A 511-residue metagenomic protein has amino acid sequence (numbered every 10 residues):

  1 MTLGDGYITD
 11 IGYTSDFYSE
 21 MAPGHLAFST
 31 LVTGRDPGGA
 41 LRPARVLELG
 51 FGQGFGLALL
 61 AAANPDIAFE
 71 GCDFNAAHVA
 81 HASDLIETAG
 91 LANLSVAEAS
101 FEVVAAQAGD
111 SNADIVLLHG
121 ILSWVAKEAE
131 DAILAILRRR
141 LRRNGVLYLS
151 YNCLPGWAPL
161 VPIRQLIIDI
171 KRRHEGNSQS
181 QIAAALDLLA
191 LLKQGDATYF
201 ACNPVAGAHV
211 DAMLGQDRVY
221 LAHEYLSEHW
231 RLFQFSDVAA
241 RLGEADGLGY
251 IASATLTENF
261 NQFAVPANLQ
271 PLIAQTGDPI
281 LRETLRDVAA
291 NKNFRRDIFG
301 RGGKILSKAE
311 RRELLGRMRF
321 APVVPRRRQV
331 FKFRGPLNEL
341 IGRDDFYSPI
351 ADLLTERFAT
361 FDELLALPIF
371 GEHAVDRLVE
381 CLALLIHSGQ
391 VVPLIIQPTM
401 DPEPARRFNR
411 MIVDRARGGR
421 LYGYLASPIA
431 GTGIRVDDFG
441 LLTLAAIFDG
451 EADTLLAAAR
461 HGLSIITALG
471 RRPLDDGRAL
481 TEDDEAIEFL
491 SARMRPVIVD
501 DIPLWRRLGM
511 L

Functional and structural regions predicted by a protein language model:
M1-Q107, P155-P162, I487-M510: N-terminal charged/capping segments associated with class I S-adenosyl-L-methionine
A106-I115: A short acidic, Gly/Pro-enriched loop at the edge of an enzyme's catalytic core that lines a small-molecule cofactor
D114-E128: A short SAM/SAH-binding and catalytic strip from SAM-dependent methyltransferases
D131-R143: A short glycine-rich, Lys/Arg-flanked "PGG" loop and its adjoining helix->strand segment in the class I
N144-N152: Conserved beta-strand signature within the Rossmann-like core of class I S-adenosyl-L-methionine
Y151-G176, Q194-T198: Conserved class I S-adenosyl-L-methionine
D217-E356, E363, P368-E372: C-terminal lobe and adjacent flexible extensions of AdoMet/dcAdoMet transferase-like proteins
N261-Q275, L281-R295, E339-L511: Long, charge-rich, low-complexity alpha-helical segments
